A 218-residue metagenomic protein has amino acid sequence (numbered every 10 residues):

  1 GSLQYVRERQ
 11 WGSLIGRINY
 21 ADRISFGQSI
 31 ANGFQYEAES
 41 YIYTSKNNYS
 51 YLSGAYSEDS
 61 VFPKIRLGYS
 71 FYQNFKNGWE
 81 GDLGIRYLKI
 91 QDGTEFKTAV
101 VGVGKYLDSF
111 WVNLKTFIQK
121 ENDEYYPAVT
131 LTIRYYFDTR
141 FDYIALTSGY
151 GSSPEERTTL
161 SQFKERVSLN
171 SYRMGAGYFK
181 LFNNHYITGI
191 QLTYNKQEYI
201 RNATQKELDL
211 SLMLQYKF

Functional and structural regions predicted by a protein language model:
G1-D22: Glycine- and aromatic-enriched membrane insertion/assembly motifs of diderm outer-membrane and organelle channel
E8, I42-S45, R173-K180, K217: A short, hydrophobic secondary-structure junction motif
R17-E37, S53-Q205: Outer-membrane beta-barrel translocator/channel fold
E39-T44, N48-S50, S70: Transmembrane beta-barrel wall of Gram-negative outer-membrane proteins
S40, E207-L208: Short, electropositive alpha-helical surface patch
R134-Y135, L214-F218: Short beta-strand-to-coil "C-cap" segments at the C-terminal boundary of structured domains/repeats, marking
L210-L212: Extended hydrophobic packing segments that form well-structured cores
